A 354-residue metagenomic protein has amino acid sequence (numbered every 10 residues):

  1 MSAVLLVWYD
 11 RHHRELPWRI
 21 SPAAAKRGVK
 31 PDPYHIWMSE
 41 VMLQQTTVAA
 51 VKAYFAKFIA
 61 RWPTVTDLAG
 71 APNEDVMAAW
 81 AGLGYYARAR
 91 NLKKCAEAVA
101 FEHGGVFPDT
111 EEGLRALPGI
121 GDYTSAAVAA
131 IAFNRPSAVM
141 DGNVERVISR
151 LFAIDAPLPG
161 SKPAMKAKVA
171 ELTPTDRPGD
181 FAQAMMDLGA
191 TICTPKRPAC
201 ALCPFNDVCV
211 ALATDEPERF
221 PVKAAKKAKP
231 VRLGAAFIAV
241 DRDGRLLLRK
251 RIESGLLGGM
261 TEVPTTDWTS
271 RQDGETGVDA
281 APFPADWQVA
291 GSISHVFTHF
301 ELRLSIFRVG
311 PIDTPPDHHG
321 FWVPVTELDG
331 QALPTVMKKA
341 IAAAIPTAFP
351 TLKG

Functional and structural regions predicted by a protein language model:
M1-A24, D187-G354: Intrinsically disordered, low-complexity, charged terminal extensions of DNA damage-control enzymes
A3-E218: Catalytic cores of DNA base-excision repair glycosylases
